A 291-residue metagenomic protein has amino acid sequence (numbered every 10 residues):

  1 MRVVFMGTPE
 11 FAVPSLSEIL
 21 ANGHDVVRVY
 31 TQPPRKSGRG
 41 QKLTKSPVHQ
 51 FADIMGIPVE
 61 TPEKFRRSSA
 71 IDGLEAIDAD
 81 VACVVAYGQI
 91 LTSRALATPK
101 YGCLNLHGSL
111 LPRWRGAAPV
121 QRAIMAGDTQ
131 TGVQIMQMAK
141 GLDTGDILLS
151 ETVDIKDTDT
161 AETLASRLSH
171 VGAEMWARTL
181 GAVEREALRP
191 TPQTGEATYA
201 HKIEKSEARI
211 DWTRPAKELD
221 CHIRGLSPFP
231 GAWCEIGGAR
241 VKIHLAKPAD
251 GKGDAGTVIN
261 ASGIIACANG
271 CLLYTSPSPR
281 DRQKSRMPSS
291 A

Functional and structural regions predicted by a protein language model:
M1-R39: N-terminal Rossmann-like dinucleotide-binding module
R2, R28, P58-I77, I90-L106: Internal alpha/beta domain cores that form substrate/cofactor-binding pockets in large enzymes and binding proteins
N22, Q32, V81-Y199: Donor/substrate-binding cores of folate-linked one-carbon enzymes
K36-H49, D53: N-terminal beta-loop-helix "entrance" segment that forms/cooperates in small-molecule cofactor or anionic ligand
Q41-S46, P62-S69, V84: Core alpha/beta nucleotide-donor-binding catalytic domains of modification enzymes
H201-R214: Acyl-group handling in specialized metabolite and lipid biosynthesis
T213-S276, R280-R282: An anion-binding loop in the catalytic cleft
P279-D281, S285-A291: Positively charged, low-complexity/disordered segments
